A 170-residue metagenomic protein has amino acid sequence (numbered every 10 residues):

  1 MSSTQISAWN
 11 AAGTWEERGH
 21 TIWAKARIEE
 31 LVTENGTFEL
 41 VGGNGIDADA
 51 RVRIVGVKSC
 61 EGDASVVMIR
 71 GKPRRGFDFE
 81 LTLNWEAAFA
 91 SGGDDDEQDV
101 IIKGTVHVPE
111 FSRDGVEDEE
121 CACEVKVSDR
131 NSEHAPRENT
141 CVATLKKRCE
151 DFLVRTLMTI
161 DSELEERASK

Functional and structural regions predicted by a protein language model:
M1-R27, L31-K170: Long protein-protein interaction modules used by eukaryotic assembly/scaffold proteins
